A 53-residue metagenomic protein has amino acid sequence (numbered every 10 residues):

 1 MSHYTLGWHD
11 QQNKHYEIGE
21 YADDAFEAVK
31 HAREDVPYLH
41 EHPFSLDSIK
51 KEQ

Functional and structural regions predicted by a protein language model:
M1-Y16: Short aromatic-glycine-(Arg/Gly/Cys) micro-motifs in beta-strand/loop hairpins
N13-E27: A short, exposed loop/beta-hairpin motif centered on an aromatic-Gly-Thr core
H15, E34-Q53: Short, mixed-charge low-complexity intrinsically disordered segments
